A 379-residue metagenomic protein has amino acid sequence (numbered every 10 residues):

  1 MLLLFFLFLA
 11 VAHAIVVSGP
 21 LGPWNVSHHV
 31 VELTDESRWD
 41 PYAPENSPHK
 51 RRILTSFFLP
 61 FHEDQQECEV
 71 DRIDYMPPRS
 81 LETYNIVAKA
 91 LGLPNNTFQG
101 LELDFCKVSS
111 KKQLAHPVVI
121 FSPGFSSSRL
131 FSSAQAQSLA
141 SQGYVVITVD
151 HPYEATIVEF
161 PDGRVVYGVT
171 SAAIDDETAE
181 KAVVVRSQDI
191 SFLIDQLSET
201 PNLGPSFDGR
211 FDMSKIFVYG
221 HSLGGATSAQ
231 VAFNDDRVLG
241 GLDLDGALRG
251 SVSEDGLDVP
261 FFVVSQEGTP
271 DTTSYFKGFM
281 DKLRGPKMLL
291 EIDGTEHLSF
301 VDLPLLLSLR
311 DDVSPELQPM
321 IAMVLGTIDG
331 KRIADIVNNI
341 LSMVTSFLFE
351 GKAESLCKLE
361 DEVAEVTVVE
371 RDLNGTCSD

Functional and structural regions predicted by a protein language model:
M1-A14: Cleavable N-terminal signal peptides of Sec/SRP-targeted secreted and luminal proteins
A12-V119, A322-V324, G330, M343: Domain-level recognition of soluble alpha/beta enzyme cores, biased toward histidine phosphatases/phosphomutases
I15-S18, T295, L303-D379: Alpha/beta-hydrolase-fold serine-hydrolase catalytic core, especially in secreted/extracellular enzymes
F58-H62, R72-A90, L130-A172, D293: Active-site machinery of serine-nucleophile hydrolases
L101-H116, F121-E159, T269-T272: Short substrate-entry loop that stabilizes the transition state in hydrolases
K111, L239-F300: The feature captures the conserved acid-bearing segment of alpha/beta-hydrolase catalytic domains
Y153, E159-M213, Q230: Alpha/beta-hydrolase active-site loop
L193-G256: Primarily recognizes the serine-hydrolase "nucleophile elbow" in alpha/beta-hydrolase and SGNH/GDSL folds
